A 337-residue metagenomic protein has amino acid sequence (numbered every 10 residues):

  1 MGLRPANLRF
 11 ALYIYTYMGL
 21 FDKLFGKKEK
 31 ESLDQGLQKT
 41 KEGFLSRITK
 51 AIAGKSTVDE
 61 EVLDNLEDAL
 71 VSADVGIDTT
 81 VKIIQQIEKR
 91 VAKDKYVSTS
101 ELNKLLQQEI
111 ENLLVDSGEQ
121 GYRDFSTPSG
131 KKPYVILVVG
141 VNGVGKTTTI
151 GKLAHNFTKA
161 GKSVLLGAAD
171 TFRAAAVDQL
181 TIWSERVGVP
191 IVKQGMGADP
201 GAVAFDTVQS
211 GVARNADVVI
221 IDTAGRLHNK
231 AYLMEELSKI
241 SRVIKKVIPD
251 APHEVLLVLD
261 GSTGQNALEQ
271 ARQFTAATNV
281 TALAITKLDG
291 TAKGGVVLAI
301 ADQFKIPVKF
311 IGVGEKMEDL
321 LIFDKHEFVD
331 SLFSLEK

Functional and structural regions predicted by a protein language model:
M1-Y17: N-terminal amphipathic/basic-hydrophobic helices that include classical n-h-c signal peptides and signal-anchor
L12-L45: N-terminal accessory targeting/assembly segments
L20, Y122-D124, L153, E269-A271 (+1 more regions): Short beta-alpha junctions and helix-cap segments that line functional grooves
L24-F25, S331-K337: P-loop NTPase catalytic nucleotide-binding module
D34-A169, A176-M196, A202-I221: Primarily NTPase-proximal linker/entry elements flanking Walker-type ATP/GTP-binding cores
D170-T171, G261: Residue-level signal for short, function-critical loop segments
Q179, D199-R214, H228-S334: Conserved catalytic-core segment of NTP-binding enzymes
A224-R226: Short glycine-rich anion-binding loops that position phosphate/pyrophosphate groups of nucleotides and phosphorylated
